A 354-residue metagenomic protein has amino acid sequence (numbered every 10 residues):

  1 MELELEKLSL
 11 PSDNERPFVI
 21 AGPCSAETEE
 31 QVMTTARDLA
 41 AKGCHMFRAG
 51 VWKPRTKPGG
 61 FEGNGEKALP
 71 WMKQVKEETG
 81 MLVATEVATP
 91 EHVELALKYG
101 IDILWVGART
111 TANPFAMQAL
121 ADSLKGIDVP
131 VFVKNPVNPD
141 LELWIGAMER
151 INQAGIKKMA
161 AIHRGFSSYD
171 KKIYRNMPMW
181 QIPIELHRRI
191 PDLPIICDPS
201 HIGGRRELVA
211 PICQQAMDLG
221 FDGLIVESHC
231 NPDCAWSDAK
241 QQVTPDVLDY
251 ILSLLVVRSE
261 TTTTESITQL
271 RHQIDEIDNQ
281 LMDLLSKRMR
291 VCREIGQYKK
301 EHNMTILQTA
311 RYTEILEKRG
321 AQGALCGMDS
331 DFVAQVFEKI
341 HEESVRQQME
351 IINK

Functional and structural regions predicted by a protein language model:
M1-I20, Q74: N-terminal amphipathic alpha-helix/helix-capping segment at the start of soluble metabolic enzymes
S12, A116-Y250, L254, T262-T263: Catalytic alpha/beta core domains of metabolic enzymes, predominantly
P17-T34, P58-G60, L82-V87, G107-A108 (+4 more regions): Active-site mouth loops of central-metabolism enzymes
F18-P23, H45-A49, V83-T85, L104-V106 (+4 more regions): Hydrophobic faces of well-ordered beta-strands that scaffold small-molecule active sites in alpha/beta enzyme cores
A41-C44, I101, I156, F221: A structural motif
R48-K67, C230-A239, I295-M304: Glycine-rich, proline-tolerant flexible connector loops at the mouths of alpha/beta enzymes
N64, G80-T89, V93, D102-A116 (+2 more regions): Catalytic beta/alpha-barrel core
E260-K354: Domain-level signature for soluble enzymes in the chorismate/prephenate branch of the shikimate pathway
